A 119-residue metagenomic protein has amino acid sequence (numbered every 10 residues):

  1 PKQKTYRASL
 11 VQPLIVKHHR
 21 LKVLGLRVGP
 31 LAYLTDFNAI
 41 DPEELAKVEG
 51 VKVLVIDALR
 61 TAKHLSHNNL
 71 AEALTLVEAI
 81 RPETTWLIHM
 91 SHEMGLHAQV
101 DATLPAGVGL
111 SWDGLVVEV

Functional and structural regions predicted by a protein language model:
P1-A46, D113-V119: Core dinuclear metal-dependent hydrolase active-site scaffold
D41-V53, A58-V119: Binuclear metal-ion centers of metallo-dependent hydrolases, dominated by the metallo-beta-lactamase
